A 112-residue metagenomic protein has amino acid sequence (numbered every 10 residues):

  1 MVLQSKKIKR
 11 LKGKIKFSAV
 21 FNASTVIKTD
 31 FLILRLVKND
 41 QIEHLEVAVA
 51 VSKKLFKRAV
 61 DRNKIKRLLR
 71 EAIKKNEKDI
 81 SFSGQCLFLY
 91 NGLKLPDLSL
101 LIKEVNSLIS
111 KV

Functional and structural regions predicted by a protein language model:
M1-V112: Positively charged, solvent-exposed patches that mediate nucleic-acid binding
